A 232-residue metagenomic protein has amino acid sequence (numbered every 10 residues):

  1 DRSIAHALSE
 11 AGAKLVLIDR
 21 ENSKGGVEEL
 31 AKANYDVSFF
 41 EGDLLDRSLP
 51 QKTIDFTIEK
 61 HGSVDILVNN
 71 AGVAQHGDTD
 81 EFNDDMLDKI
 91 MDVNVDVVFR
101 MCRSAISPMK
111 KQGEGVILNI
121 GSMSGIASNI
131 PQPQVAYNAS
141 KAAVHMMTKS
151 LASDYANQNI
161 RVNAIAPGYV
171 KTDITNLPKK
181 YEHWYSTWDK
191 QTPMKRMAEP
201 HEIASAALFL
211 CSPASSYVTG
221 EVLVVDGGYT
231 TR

Functional and structural regions predicted by a protein language model:
D1-V16: Canonical Rossmann dinucleotide-binding motif of NAD(H)/NADP(H)-dependent dehydrogenases/reductases, specifically
A13-G25: Conserved glycine-rich Rossmann-like NAD(P)H-binding loop of the short-chain dehydrogenase/reductase
D78-T79, N83-M91, W184, W188: Substrate-binding pocket helix/loop in short-chain dehydrogenase/reductase
C102, S140, T148: Active-site helix of classical SDR
S122: Residue(s) in the substrate-gating loop at a strand-loop-helix junction that position the organic substrate next
A156, R161, V218-G220: Short, small/polar-rich loop/turn modules that mediate ligand/substrate recognition or access, typified
L208, T219-R232: Short C-terminal tail/terminal secondary-structure segment of NAD(P)H-dependent dehydrogenase/reductase domains
